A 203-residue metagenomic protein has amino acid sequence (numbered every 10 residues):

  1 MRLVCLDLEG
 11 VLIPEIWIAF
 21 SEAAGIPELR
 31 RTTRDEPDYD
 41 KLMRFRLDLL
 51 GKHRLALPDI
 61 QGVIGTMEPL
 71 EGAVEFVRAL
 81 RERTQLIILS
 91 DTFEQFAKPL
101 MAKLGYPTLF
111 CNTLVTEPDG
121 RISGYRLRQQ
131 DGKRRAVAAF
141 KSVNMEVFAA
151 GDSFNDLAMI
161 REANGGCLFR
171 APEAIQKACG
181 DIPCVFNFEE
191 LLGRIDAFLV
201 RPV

Functional and structural regions predicted by a protein language model:
M1-R2, A150: Short loop/turn microsegments at loop-to-beta-strand junctions
R2-T113, E117-P118: Alpha-helical substrate-recognition element adjacent to the catalytic core
G65, E71-V203: C-terminal cap/substrate-recognition subdomain and adjoining C-terminal extension of metal-dependent phosphatase-like
